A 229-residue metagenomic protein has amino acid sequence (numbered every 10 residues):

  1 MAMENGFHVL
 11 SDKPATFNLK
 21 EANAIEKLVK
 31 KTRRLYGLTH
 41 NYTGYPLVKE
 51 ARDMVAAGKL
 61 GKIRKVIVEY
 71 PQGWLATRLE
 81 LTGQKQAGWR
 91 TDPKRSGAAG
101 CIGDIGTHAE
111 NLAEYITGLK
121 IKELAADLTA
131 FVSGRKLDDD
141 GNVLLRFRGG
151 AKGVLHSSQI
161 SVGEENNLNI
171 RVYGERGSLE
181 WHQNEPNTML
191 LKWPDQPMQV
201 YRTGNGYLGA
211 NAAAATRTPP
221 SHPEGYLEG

Functional and structural regions predicted by a protein language model:
M1-T43, G58: Beta-strand-loop-alpha-helix segment that lines the small-molecule cofactor/substrate pocket of alpha/beta enzymes
S11, Y36-L38, I67, L155 (+1 more regions): Hydrophobic residues in well-ordered beta-strands that form the structural core
D12, K94-G100, P219-E224: A short acidic, glycine-rich active-site loop that binds or catalyzes chemistry on phosphate/adenosine moieties
N18, G73-R78, V132-R135, G163-E164 (+1 more regions): A short beta-to-alpha transition loop/helix N-cap that caps and shapes the active-site region
L35, Y42-R135, M189: Predominantly a Rossmann-like dinucleotide-binding segment in NAD(P)-dependent oxidoreductases
N41, Q86, Y115, E123 (+4 more regions): C-terminal glycine/acidic-rich active-site capping loop/insertion
H108-E110, G118-L124, F131-S178, N187: Glycine-rich, aromatic-lined ligand/substrate-binding cores of catalytic and carbohydrate-binding domains
